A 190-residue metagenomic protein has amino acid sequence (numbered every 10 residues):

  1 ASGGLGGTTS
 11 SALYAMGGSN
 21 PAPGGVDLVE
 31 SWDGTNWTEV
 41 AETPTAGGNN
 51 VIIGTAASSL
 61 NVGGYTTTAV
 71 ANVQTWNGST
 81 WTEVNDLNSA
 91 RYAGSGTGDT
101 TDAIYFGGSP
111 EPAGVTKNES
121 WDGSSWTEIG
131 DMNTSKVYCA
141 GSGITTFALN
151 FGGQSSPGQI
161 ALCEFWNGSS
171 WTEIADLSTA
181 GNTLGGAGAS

Functional and structural regions predicted by a protein language model:
A1-S190: Polar, enzyme-active/binding microenvironments
